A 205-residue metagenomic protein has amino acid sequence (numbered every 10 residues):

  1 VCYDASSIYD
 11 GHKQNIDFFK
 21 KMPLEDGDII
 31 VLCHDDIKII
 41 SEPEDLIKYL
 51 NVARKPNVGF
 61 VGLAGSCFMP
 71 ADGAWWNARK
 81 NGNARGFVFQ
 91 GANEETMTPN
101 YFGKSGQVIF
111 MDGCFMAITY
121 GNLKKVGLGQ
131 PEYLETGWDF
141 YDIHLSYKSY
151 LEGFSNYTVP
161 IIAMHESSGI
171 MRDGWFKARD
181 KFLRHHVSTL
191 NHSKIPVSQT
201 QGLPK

Functional and structural regions predicted by a protein language model:
V1-Y9: Short beta-strand/loop segment that forms part of the nucleotide-sugar
H12-D17, M111-C114, T136-Y147: Conserved glycosyltransferase catalytic-site signature
I16-I29: Active-site nucleotide-sugar/metal-binding loop of Leloir-type enzymes
G27-I40: Short beta-strand-to-loop acidic/aromatic patch adjacent to the donor-nucleotide binding site
S41-A84: Conserved donor NDP-sugar-binding/catalytic core segment of glycosyltransferases
E95-I118: A recurrent flexible, glycine/aromatic-enriched loop bordering the glycosyltransferase active site that acts as
G121-K125: Short, well-ordered alpha-helical scaffold segment located in the soluble/lumenal catalytic or ligand-binding core
E132-K205: C-terminal catalytic/acceptor-binding lobe
